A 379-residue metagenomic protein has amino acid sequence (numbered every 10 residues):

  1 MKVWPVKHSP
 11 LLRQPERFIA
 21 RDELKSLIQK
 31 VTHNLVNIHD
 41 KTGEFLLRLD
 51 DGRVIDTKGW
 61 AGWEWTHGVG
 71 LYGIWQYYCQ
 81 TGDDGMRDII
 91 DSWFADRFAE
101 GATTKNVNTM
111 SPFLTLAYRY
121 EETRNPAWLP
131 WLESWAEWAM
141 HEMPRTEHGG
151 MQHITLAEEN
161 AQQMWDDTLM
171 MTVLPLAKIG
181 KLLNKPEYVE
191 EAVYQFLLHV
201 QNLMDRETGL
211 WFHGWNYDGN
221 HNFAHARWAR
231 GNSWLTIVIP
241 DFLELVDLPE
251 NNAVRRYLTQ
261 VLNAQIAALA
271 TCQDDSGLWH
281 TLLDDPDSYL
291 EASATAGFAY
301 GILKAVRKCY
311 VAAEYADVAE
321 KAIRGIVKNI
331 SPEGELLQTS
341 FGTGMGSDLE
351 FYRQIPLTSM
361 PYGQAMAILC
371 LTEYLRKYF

Functional and structural regions predicted by a protein language model:
K2-T66, Q80, D84-G85, D96 (+8 more regions): CBM-like carbohydrate-recognition segments
Y77, Y120, V246-P249: Secondary-structure edge/capping motif, primarily at the C-terminal ends of alpha-helices and the immediately following
R87-I89, A99-N216, H221-H225, E333: Extended ligand-binding groove/face enriched in aromatic
A99, K178, L248, R307-K308: General structural signal for alpha-helix termini and helix-helix connectors
D166-T281, S288-A299, A313-F341, Y378-F379: Extended ligand-binding clefts on enzyme/binding-domain cores
